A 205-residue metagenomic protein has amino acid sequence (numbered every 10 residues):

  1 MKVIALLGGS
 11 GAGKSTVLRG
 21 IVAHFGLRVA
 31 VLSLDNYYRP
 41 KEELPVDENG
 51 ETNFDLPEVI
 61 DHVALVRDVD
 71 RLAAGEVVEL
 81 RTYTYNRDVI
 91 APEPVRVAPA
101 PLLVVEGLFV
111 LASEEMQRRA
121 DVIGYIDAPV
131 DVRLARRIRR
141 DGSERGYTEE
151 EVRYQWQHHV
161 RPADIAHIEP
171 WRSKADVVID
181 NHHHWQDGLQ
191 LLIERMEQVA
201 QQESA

Functional and structural regions predicted by a protein language model:
I4-L6: Hydrophobic anchor at the beta1->P-loop junction of P-loop NTPases
S10: The conserved Walker
K14: Conserved lysine of the Walker
V17: Hydrophobic positions on the alpha1 helix immediately C-terminal to the Walker A/P-loop
L27-E43: Short beta-strand-centered segment that lines the nucleotide-binding/catalytic pocket of NTP-utilizing
A30, E43-R87: Conserved nucleotide-sensing/catalytic segment adjacent to the nucleotide-binding pocket in NTP-handling enzymes
A91-E144: ATP-dependent NMP and nucleoside kinases share a basic, alpha-helical "lid"
A98-P99, R139-S143, R161-A205: NTP-dependent small-molecule kinase module
